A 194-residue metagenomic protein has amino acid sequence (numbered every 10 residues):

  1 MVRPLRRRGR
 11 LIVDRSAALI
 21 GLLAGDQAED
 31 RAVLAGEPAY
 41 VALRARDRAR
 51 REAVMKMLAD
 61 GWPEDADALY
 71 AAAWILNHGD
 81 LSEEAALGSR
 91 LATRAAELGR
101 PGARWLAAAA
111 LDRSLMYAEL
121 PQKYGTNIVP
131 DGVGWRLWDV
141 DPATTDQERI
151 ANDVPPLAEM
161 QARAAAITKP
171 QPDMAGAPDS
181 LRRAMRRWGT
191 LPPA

Functional and structural regions predicted by a protein language model:
G9-E37, E64-H78, G102-A118: Amphipathic alpha-helical repeat scaffolds of TPR domains
V41-A53, S82-A85: Helix-turn-helix repeat elements of alpha-solenoid scaffolds
V54-M57, G61, A95: Alpha-helical solenoid scaffolds that mediate protein-protein interactions, centered on TPR/SEL1-like repeats but also
D65, A110-A194: Terminal, low-structured helical/coil segments at or just beyond the last alpha-helical repeat
A66, S82-S89, R104-W105, A158: Conserved positions within tetratricopeptide repeat
N77-L81, A151: Alpha-helix C-terminal capping/termination sites
A86-P101, I128-V129: TPR/TPR-like (Sel1-like) alpha-helical repeat modules
